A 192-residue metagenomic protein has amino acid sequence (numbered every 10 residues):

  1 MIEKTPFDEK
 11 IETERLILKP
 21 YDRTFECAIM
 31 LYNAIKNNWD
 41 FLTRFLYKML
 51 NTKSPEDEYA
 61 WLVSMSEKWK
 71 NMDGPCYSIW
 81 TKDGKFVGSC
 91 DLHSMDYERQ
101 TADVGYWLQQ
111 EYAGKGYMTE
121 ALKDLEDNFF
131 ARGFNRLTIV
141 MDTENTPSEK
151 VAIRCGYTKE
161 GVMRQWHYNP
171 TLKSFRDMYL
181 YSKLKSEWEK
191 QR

Functional and structural regions predicted by a protein language model:
M1-M30, A34-F41, C76-R192: Acyl-donor (CoA/ACP) binding surface of acyl/acetyltransferases
D40-S64: Conserved GNAT-fold acetyl-CoA-binding loop/helix
E67-M72: Short loop/turn motifs at secondary-structure junctions and domain boundaries
